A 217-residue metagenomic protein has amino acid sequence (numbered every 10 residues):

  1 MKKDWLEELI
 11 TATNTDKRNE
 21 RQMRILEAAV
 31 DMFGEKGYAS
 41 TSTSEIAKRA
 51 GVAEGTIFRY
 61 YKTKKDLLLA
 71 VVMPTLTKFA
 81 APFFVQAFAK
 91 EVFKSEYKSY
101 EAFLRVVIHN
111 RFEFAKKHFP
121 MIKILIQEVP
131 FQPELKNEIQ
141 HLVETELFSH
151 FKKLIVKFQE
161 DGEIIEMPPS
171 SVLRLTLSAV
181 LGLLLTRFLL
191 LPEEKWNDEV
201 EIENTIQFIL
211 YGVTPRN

Functional and structural regions predicted by a protein language model:
M1-E20, A87-E91, N217: N-terminal intrinsically disordered/low-complexity leader segments
N19-E27, A39-S40, Y60-A89, R105: An amphipathic alpha-helix adjacent to DNA-recognition modules
I25-F33, R111: Short hydrophobic clusters on alpha-helical segments that form packing/core surfaces in small helical domains
M32-D66, A70: Helix-turn-helix
A70, F84-K117, L173: Hydrophobic alpha-helical connector segments
F83-F93, F114-L135, L183-F188: Amphipathic alpha-helical segments used for helix-helix packing
A102, E113, K117, K123-I126 (+2 more regions): Amphipathic alpha-helical packing segments from all-alpha helical-bundle domains
N137, I155, Q159-I206: Hydrophobic/aromatic-rich alpha-helical bundle segments in the mid-to-C-terminal region
